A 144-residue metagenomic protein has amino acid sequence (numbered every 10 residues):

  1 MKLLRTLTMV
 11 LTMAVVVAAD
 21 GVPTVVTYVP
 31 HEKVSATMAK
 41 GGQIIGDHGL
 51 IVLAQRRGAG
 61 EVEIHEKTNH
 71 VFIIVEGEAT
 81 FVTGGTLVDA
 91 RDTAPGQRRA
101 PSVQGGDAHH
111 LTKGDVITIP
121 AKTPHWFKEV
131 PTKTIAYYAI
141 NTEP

Functional and structural regions predicted by a protein language model:
M1-T8: Bacterial N-terminal signal peptides that target proteins for export
L4, M13-K67: A short, N-terminal "cap"/entry segment at the start of jelly-roll beta-barrel domains of the cupin/DSBH fold
H48, E66-N69, I74, K122 (+1 more regions): Extracytoplasmic
L53, F81-T83, Y137: Short hydrophobic/aromatic-rich beta-strand segments that constitute the beta-sheet cores of beta-sandwich/beta-barrel
E63, H70-I73, A108-H109, V116-I117: His/acidic/aromatic-lined binding-pocket segments of jelly-roll/cupin-type domains and related regulatory beta-sandwich
E66, H70-L87, P95-S102: Short, conserved beta-strand element in jelly-roll/cupin
T86, A90-A121: Short acidic-glycine-tyrosine-enriched beta hairpin
H110-D115, A121-P144: Ligand-binding loop in jelly-roll beta-barrel domains
